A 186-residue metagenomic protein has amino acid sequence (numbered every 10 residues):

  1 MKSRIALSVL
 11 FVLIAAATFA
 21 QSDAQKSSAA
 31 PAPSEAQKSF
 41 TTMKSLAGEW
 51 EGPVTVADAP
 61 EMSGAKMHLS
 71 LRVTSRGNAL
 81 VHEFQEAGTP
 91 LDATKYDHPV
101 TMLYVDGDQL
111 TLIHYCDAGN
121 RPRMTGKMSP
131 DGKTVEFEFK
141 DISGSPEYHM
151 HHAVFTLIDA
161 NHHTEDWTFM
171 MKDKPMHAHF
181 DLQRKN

Functional and structural regions predicted by a protein language model:
M1-V9: Bacterial N-terminal signal peptides that target proteins for export
S8-A17: Bacterial N-terminal signal peptides
Q21-N186: Hydrophobic small-molecule pocket/channel-lining residues, especially in calycin-type beta-barrels
